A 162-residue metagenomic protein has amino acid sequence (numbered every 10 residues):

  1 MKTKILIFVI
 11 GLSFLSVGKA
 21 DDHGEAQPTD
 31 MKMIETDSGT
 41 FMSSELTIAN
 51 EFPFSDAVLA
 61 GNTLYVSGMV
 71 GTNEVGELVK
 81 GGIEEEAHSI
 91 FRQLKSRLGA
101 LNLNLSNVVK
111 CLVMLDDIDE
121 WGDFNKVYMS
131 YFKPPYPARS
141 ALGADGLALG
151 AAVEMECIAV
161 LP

Functional and structural regions predicted by a protein language model:
M1-I5: Positively charged n-region of N-terminal signal peptides that target proteins for export
I7-F14: Bacterial N-terminal signal peptides
G18-R92, S96-S106, L115-P162: N-terminal presequence-like segments and the immediate start of the first folded domain
V109-C111: Surface-exposed aromatic
